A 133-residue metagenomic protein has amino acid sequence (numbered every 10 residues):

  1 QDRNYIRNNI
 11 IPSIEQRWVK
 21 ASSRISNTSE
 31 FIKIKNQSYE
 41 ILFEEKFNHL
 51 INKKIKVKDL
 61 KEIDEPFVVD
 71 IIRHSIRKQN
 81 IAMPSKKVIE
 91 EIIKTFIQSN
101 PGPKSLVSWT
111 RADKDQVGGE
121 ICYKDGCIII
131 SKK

Functional and structural regions predicted by a protein language model:
Q1-D2: Noncatalytic alpha-helical scaffolds and linker/capping helices
N8-I11, S26-K133: AMP-forming adenylation/ATP pyrophosphatase catalytic core
N9-S22: Conserved anion/nucleotide-ligand pocket segment
